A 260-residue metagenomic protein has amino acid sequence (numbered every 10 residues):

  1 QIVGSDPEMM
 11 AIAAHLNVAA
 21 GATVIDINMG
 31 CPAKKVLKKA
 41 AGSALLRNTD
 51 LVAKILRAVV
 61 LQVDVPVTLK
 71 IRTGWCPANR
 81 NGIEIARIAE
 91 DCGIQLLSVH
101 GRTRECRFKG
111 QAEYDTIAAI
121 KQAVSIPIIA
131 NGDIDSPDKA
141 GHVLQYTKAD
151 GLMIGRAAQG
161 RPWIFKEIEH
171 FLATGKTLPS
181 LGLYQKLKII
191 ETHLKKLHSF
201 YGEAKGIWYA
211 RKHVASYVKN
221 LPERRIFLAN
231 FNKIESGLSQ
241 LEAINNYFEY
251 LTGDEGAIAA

Functional and structural regions predicted by a protein language model:
Q1-A260: Flavin-dependent oxidoreductase catalytic cores
